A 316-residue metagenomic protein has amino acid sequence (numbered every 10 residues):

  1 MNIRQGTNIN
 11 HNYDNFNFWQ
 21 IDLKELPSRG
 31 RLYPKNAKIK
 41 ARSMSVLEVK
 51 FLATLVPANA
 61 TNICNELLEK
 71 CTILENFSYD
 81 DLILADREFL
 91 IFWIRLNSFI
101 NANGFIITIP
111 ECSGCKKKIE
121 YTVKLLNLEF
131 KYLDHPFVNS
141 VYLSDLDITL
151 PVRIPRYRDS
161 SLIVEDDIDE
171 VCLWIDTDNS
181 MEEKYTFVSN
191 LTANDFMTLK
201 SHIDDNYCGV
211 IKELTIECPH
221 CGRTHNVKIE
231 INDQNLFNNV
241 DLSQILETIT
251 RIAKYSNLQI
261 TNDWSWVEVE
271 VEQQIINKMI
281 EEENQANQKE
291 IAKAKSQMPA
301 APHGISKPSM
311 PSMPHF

Functional and structural regions predicted by a protein language model:
M1-I291: An amphipathic, hydrophobic-aromatic interaction surface with interspersed Lys/Arg that forms lipid/phosphate-bearing
P219-G222, I280-F316: Long, compositionally biased
